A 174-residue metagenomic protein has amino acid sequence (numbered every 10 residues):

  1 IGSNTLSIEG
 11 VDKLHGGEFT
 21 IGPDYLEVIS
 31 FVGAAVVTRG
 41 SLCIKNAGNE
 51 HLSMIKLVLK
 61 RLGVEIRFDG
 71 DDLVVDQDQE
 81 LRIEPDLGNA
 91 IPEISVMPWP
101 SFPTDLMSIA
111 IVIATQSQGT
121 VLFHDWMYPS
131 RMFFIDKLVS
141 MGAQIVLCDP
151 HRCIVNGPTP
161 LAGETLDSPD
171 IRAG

Functional and structural regions predicted by a protein language model:
I1-G174: Short, structured segments at the rim of ligand-binding sites
